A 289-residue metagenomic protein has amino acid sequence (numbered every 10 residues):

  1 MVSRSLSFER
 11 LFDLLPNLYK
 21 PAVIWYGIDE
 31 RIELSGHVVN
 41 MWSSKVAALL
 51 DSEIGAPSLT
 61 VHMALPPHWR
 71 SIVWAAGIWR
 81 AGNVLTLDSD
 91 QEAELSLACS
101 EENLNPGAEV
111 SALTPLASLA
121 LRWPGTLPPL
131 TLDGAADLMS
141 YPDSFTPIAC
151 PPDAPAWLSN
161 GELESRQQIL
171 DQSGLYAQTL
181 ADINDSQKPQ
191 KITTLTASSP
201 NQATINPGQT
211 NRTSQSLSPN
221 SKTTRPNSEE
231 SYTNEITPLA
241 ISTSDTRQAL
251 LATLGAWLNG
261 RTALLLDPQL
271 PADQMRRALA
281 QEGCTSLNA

Functional and structural regions predicted by a protein language model:
M1-P21, E33, A47, D51 (+3 more regions): Extreme N-terminal leader/targeting regions
V2-V23, S140-A154, A177: A short N-terminal helical cap/helix-turn-helix that marks the beginning of AMP-binding/adenylate-forming
A22-W25, A56-P67, S96-A98, A156-S159 (+2 more regions): Short hydrophobic beta-strand segments
V23-I54, A76, C150-K188, T210 (+3 more regions): Conserved AMP-binding/adenylate-forming core of the ANL superfamily
L49-V84, D88-D90, N184-S198, Y232-R261 (+1 more regions): Conserved AMP-binding/adenylate-forming
V84-P106, L119-L132, Y176-N184, E235-P238 (+1 more regions): Conserved ATP-dependent adenylate/AMP-binding module captured primarily in the ANL superfamily
N105-P115, A120-P152, W157-S159, S165 (+1 more regions): Preference for solvent-exposed, low-hydrophobicity sequence contexts
P106, P129, Q178-I236: Intrinsically disordered, low-complexity terminal tails and inter-domain linkers enriched for S/T/G/P/D/E
